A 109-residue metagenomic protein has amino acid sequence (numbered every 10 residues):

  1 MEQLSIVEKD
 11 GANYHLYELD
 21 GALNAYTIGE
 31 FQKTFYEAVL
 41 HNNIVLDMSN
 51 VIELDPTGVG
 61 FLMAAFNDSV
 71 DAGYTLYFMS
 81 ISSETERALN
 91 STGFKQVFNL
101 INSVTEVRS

Functional and structural regions predicted by a protein language model:
M1-E53, A64-S109: STAS-like cytosolic regulatory interaction modules
